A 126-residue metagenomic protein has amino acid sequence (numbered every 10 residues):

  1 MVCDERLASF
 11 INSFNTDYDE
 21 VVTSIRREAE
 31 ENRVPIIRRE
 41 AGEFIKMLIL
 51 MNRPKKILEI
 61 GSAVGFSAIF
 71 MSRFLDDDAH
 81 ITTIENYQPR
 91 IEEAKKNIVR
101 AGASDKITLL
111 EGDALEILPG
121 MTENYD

Functional and structural regions predicted by a protein language model:
M1-D126: A short alpha-helical cap/connector motif
